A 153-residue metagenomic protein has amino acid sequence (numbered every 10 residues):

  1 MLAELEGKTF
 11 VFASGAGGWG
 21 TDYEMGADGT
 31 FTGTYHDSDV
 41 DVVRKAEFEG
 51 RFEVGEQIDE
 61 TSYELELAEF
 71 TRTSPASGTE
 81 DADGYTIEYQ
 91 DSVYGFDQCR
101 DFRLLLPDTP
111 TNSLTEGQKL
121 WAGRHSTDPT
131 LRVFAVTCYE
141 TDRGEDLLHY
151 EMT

Functional and structural regions predicted by a protein language model:
M1-D22, R132-M152: Tryptophan-anchored aromatic micro-motifs
F12, A16-G78: N-terminal glycine/threonine-rich, aromatic-flanked beta-hairpin/loop signature
S74-T153: Beta-strand-rich cores of mature extracytoplasmic or soluble domains
